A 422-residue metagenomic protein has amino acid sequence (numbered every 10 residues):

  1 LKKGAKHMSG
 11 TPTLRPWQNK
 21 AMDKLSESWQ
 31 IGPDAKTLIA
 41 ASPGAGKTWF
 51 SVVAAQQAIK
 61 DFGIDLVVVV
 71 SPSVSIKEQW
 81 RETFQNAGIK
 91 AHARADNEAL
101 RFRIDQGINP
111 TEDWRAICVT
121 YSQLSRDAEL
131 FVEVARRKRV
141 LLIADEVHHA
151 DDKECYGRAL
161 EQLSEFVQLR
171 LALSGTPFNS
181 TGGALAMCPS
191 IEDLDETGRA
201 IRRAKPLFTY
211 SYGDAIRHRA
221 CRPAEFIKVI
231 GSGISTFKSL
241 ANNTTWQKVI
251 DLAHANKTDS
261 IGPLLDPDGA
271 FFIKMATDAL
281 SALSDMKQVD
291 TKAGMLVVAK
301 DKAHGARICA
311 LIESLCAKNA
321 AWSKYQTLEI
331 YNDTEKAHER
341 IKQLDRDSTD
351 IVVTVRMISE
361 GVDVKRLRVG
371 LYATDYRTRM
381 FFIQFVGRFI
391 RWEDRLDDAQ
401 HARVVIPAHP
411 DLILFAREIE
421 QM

Functional and structural regions predicted by a protein language model:
K2-A40: Conserved pre-motif I regulatory segment
S9, G183-K292: Interdomain helical connector at the RecA1-RecA2 junction of SF1/SF2 helicase-like NTPases
G32-A54: Walker A/P-loop
T48-A58, G63-G88, A299-G305: Conserved Walker A/P-loop ATP-binding site and its immediately adjacent core in helicase/helicase-like ATPase domains
V74-R101, S314-A320: Conserved helix-turn-beta segment of the N-terminal RecA-like "Helicase ATP-binding" lobe in SF1/SF2 helicases
A87-A128: Inter-Walker segment of RecA-like/P-loop motor cores
Y121-Q123, V132-A172, T176-N179: SF2 helicase catalytic motif II
Q326-M422: Conserved RecA-like P-loop NTPase helicase motor core
